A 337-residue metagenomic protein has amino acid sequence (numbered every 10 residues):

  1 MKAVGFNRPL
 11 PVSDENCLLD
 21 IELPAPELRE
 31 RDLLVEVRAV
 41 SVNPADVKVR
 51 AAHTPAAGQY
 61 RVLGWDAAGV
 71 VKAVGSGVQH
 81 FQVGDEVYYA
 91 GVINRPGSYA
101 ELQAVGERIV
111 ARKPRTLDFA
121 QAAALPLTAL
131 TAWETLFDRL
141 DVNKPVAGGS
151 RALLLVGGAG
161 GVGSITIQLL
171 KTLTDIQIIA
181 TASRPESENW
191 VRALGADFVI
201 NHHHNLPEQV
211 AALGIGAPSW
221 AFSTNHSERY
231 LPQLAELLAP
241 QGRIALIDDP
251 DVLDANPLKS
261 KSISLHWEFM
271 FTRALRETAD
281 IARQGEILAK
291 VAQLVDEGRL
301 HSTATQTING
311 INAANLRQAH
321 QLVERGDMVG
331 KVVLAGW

Functional and structural regions predicted by a protein language model:
P24-S41, A51-P96: Glycine-rich beta-strand-centered segment in the early N-terminal region that forms part of a ligand/cofactor-binding
D85-E86, L102, R243: Residue-level marker of beta-strand positions
N94-E107: A structural motif shared across PLP-dependent enzymes of the aminotransferase-like
S98-Y99, A182-W190, V252-A255: Short, glycine/polar-rich helix-capping loops at beta-to-alpha or helix-loop-helix junctions that flank or form
A123-H204: Mid-domain Rossmann-like dinucleotide-binding core that forms the NAD(H)/NADP(H) cofactor-binding site
N205-G216: Short amphipathic alpha-helix with an adjacent loop that forms part of the alpha/beta core around
R229-L300, G336-W337: Glycine-rich phosphate-binding loop and adjacent beta-alpha segment of Rossmann(oid) nucleotide-cofactor-binding
R299-Q306, R317-W337: C-terminal capping/lid region of NAD(P)-dependent oxidoreductase domains
